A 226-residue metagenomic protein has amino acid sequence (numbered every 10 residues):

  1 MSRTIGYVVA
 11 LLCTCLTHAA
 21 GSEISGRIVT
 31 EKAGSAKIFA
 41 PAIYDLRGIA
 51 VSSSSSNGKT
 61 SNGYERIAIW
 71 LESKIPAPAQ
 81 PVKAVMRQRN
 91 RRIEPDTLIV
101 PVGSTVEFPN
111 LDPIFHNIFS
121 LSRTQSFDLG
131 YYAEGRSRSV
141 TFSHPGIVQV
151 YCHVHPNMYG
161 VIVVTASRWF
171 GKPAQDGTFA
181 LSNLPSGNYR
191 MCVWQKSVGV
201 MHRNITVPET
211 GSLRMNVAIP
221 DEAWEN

Functional and structural regions predicted by a protein language model:
M1-S2: N-terminal secretory signal peptides that target proteins for export/translocation
G6-C15: Bacterial N-terminal signal peptides
A19-N226: Extracytoplasmic copper-binding redox domains, predominantly the cupredoxin/blue-copper superfamily
